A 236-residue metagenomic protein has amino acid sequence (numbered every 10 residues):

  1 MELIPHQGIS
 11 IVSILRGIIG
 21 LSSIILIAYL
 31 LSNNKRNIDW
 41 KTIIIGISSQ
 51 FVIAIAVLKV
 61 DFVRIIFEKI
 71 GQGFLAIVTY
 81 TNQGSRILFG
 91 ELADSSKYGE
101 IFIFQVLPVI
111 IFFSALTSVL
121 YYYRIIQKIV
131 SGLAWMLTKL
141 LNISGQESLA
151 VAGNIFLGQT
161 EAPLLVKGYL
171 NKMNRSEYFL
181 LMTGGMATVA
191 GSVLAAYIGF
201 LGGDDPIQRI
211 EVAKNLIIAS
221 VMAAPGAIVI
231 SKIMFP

Functional and structural regions predicted by a protein language model:
M1-G8, L170-N171, R175, A195-P236: Juxtamembrane and boundary regions of transmembrane helices in multi-pass small-molecule transporters and channels
L3-I9, Y29-N37, D61: Short, hydrophobic transmembrane alpha-helix segments
I9-S22, Q105: Structural signature of hydrophobic alpha-helical transmembrane segments
G20-L31, G46-L58, I110-V119, A187-G199 (+1 more regions): Hydrophobic core segments of alpha-helical transmembrane domains in multi-pass membrane transport and ion-translocation
L26-N34, Y121, L164-G168: C-terminal ends of transmembrane helices
R36-S48, M173-L180, E211-I217: Alpha-helical transmembrane segments and their helix-start/interface "positive-inside/aromatic belt" motifs in integral
V60-N154: Membrane-embedded alpha-helical segments and adjacent helix-loop junctions characteristic of multi-pass solute
L140-L201: Alpha-helical membrane segments and immediately flanking helix-loop junctions that form or couple to the substrate/ion
